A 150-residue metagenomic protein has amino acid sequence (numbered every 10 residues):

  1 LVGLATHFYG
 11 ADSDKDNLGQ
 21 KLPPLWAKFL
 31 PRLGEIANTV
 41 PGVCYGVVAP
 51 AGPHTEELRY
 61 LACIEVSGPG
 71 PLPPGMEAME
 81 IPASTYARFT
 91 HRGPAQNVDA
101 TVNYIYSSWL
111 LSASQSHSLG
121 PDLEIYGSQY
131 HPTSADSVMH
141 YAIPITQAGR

Functional and structural regions predicted by a protein language model:
L1-R150: A solvent-exposed interaction/effector surface
